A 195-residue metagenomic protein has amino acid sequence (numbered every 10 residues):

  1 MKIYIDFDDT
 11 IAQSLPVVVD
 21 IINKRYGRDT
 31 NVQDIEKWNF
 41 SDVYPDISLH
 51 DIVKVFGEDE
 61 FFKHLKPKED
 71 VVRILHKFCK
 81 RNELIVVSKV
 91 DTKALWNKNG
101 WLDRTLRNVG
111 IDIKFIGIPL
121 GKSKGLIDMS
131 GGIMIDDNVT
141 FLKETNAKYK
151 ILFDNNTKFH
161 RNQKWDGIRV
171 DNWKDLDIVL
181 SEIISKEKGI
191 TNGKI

Functional and structural regions predicted by a protein language model:
M1-D51: Active-site neighborhood of HAD-like aspartate-dependent phosphohydrolases
M1-I5, I190-I195: Non-catalytic pre-domain segments flanking phosphatase-related domains
V43-E58, N82-L84: Short, basic/glycine-rich phosphate-binding loops at helix/coil junctions that contact nucleotide phosphates
F62, K66, V71-L102: Substrate-recognition element of Asp-dependent hydrolases with the DxDx(T/V) motif
V87-K143: Substrate-recognition "cap/lid" segment bordering the active-site pocket of phosphatases
I116-L120, D166-D175: Short acidic-hydrophobic, aromatic-tinged amphipathic segments that line or gate anion-handling sites
G125-D128, D175-K188: Short amphipathic alpha-helix with an adjacent loop that forms part of the alpha/beta core around
I133-D171: Acidic, Mg2+-coordinating phosphoryl-transfer loop and its flanking beta/alpha structural elements, shared across
